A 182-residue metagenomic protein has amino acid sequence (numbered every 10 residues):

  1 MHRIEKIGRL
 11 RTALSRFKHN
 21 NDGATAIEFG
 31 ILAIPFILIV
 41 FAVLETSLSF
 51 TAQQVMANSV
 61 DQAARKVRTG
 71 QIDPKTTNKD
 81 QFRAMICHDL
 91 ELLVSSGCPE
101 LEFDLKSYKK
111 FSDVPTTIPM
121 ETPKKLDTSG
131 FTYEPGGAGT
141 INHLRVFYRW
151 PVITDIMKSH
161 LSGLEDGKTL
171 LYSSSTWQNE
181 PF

Functional and structural regions predicted by a protein language model:
M1-D89: Alpha-helical assembly-interface signal, strongest on the long, hydrophobic N-terminal helix that forms
H2-R3, Q62-F182: Short, conserved structural patches
